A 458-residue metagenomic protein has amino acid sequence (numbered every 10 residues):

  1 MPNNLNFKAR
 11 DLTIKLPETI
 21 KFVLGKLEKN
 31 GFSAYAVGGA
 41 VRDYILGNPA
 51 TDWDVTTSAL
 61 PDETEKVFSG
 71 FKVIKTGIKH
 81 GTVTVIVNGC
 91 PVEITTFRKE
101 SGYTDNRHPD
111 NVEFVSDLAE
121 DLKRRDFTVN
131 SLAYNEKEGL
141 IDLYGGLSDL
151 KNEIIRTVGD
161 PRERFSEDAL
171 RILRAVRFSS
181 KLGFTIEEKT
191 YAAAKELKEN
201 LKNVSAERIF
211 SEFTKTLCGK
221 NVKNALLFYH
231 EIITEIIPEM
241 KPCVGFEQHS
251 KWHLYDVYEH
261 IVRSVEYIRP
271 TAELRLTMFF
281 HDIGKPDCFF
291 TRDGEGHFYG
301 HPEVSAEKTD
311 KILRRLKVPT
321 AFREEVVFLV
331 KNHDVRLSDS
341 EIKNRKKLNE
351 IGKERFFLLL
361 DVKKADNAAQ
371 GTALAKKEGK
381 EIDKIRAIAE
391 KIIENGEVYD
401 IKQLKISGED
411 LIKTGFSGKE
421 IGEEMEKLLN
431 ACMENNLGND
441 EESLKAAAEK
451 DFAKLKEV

Functional and structural regions predicted by a protein language model:
M1-V458: Catalytic cores of the polymerase beta-like nucleotidyltransferase superfamily and closely associated nucleotide
